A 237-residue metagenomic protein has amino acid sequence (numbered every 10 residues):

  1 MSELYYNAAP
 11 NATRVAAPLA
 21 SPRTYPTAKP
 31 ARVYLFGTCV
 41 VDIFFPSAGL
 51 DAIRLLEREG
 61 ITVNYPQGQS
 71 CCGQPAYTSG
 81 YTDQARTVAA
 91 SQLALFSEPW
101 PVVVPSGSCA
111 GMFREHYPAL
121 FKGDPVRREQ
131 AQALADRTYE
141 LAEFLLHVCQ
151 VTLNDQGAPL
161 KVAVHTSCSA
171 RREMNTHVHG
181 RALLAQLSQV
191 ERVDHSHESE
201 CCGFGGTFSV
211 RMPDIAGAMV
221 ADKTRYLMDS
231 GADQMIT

Functional and structural regions predicted by a protein language model:
M1-T237: Iron-sulfur cluster-binding electron-transfer modules in prokaryotic oxidoreductases
